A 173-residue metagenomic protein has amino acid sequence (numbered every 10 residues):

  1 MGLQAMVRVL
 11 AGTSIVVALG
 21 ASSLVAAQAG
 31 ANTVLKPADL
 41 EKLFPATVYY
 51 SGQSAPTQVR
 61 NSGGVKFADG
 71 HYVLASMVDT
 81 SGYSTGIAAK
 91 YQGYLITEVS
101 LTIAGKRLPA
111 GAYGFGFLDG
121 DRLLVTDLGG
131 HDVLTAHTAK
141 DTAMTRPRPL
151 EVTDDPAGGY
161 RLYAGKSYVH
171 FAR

Functional and structural regions predicted by a protein language model:
M1-S14: Bacterial N-terminal signal peptides that target proteins for export
A11, A18-L19, F67, I87-A89 (+4 more regions): A generic structural signal for short, solvent-exposed coil/turn residues that cap or connect secondary-structure
V17-A26: C-terminal segment of classical bacterial N-terminal signal peptides
V25-G86, L134-R173: Primarily secretory-pathway and cell-envelope proteins
D79-L128: Mid-length scaffold segments of soluble, non-membrane domains
R107-P109, D132, Y168: Short, solvent-exposed loop/turn motifs
F115-P147: Acidic, glycine-rich flexible loop segments
